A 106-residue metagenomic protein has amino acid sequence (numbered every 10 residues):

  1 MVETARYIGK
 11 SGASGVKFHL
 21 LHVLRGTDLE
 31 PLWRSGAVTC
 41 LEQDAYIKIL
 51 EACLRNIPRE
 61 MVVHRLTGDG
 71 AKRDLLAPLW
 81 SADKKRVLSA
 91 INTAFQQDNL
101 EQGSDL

Functional and structural regions predicted by a protein language model:
M1-T4: Charged helix-capping and loop-helix junction motifs
G9-G15, L20-L106: Auxiliary Fe-S-binding modules of radical SAM enzymes
